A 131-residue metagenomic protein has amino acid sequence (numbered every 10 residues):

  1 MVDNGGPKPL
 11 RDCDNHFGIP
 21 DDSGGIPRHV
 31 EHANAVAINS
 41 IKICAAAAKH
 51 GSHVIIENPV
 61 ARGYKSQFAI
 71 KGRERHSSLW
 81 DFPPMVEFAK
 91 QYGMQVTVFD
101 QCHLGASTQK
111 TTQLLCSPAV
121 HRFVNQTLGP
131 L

Functional and structural regions predicted by a protein language model:
M1-L131: Conserved active-site and SAM-binding loop architecture of S-adenosyl-L-methionine-dependent nucleic-acid
